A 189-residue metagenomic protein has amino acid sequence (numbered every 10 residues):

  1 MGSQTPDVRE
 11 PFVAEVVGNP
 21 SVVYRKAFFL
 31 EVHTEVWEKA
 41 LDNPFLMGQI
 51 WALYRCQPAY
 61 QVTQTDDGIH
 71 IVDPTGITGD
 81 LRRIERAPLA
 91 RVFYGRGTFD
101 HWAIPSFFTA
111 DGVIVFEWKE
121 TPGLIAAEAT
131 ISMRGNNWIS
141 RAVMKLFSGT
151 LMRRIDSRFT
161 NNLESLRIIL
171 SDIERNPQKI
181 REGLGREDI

Functional and structural regions predicted by a protein language model:
M1-T5, V113-I189: Terminal "cap-and-tail" regions of soluble proteins that handle hydrophobic small molecules
M1-T65: Hydrophobic ligand-binding cavity/cleft-lining segments
P11, D80-I84, D111-E120: Short amphipathic beta-strand and strand-loop transition segments with alternating hydrophobic
V22, E31, A87, T121-G123: Solvent-exposed loop and beta-edge segments used for protein-protein assembly and interaction
V23, I77-G79, F107-V113, A126-E128: Short, surface-exposed coil-to-beta transition loops
R25-H33, K39-D42, I104, F147 (+2 more regions): Extracytoplasmic/periplasmic, Sec-exported soluble proteins
L41, A52-Y54, D73-T75, E85 (+2 more regions): A mature extracytoplasmic/lumenal domain signature
Y60-T109: Glycine-rich portal/gate segments that line the openings of hydrophobic small-molecule binding cavities
